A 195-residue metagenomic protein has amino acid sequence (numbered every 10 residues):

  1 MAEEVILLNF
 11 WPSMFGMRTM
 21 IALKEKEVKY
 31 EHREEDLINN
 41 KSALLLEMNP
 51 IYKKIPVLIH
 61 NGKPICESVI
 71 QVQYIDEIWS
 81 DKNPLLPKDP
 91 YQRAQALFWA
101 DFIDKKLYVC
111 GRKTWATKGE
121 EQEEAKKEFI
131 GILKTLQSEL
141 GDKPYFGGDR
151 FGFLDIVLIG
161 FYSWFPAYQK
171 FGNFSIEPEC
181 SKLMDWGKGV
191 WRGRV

Functional and structural regions predicted by a protein language model:
M1-F146, R150: GST-like domain detector, emphasizing the conserved glutathione-binding G-site in the N-terminal thioredoxin-like
D76-S80, D104, G141, Y162 (+3 more regions): Hydrophobic/aromatic-lined pockets within catalytic cores
L86, S175-I176: Membrane interface segments of multi-pass transport proteins and intramembrane proteases
A125-E128, K134-T135, Y162-P166, W186-V195: Non-globular targeting/processing and membrane-anchoring segments
K126, E177-C180: Generic detection of long, well-ordered alpha-helical segments
G148-G172, E179-D185, V190: GST superfamily/GST-like fold recognition
